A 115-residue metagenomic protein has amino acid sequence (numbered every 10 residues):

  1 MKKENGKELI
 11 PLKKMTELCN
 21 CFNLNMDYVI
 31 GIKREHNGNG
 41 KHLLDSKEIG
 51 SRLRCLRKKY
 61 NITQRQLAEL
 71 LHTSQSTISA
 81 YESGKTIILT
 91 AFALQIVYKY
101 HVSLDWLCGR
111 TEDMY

Functional and structural regions predicted by a protein language model:
M1-I10, H72-I88: Recognition helix of helix-turn-helix/homeodomain-like DNA-binding domains that insert into the DNA major groove
M1-K3, V29, L53, L67-A68 (+2 more regions): Conserved hydrophobic/aromatic packing and binding residues within compact polymer-binding modules
P11, N25, T63, S74-T77 (+2 more regions): Short coil turns linking two alpha-helices in DNA-binding domains
K13-Y28, A91-W106: DNA major-groove recognition helix of helix-turn-helix/homeodomain DNA-binding modules
E17, S51-Q66, L70, Q95: Short basic helix-loop element that most often maps to the first helix and adjoining turn of HTH DNA-binding modules
Y28-N37, W106-Y115: Short amphipathic recognition helices of helix-turn-helix/homeodomain-type DNA-binding modules
H36-K59: A short, Lys/Arg-rich alpha-helix, primarily the initiator
